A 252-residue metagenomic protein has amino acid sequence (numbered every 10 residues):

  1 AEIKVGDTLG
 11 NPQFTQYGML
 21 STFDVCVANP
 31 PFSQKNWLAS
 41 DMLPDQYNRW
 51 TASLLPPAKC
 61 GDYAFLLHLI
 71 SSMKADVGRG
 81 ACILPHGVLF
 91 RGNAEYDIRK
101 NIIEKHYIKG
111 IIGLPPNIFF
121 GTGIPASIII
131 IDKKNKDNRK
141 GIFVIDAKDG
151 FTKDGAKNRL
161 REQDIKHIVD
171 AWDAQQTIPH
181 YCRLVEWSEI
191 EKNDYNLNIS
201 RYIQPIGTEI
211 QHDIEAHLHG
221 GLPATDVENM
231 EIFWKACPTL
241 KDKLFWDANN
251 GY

Functional and structural regions predicted by a protein language model:
A1: Conserved SAM/SAH cofactor-binding pocket of Class I
V5, N11-Y252: A conserved structural/catalytic subdomain of Rossmann-like adenosyl-cofactor enzymes
